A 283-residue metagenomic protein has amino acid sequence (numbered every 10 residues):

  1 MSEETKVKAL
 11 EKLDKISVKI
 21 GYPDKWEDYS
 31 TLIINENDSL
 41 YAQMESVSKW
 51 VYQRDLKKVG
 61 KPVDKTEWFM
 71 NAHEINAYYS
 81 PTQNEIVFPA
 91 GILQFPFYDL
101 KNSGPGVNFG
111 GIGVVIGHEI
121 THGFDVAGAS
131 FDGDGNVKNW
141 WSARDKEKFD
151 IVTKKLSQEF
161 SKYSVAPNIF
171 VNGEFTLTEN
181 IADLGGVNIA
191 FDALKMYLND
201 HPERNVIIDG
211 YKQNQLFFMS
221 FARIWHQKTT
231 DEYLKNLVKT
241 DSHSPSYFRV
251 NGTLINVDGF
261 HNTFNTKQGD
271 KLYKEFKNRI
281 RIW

Functional and structural regions predicted by a protein language model:
M1-W283: Intrinsically disordered, low-complexity linker/terminal regions across diverse proteins
